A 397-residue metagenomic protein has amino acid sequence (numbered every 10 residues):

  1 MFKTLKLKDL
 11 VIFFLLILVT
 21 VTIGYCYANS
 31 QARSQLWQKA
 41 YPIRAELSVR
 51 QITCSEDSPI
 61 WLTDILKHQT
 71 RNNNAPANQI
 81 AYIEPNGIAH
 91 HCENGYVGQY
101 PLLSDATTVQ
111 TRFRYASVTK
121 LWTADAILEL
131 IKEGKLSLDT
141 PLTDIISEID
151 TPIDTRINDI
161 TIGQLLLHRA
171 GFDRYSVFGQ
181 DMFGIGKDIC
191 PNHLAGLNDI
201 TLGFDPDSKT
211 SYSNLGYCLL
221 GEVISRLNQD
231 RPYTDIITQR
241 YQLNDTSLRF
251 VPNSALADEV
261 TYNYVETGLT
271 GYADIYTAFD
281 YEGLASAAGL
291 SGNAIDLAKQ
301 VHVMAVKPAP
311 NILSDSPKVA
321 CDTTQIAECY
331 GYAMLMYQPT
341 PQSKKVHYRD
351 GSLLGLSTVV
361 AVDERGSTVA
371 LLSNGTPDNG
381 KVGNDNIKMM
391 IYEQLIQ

Functional and structural regions predicted by a protein language model:
F2-Y96, S225-D230, T234, T238 (+1 more regions): Catalytic loop of the DD-peptidase/beta-lactamase superfamily, centered on the K-T-G motif and neighboring
S58, L62, Y115-T119, T123 (+4 more regions): Hydrophobic (often cysteine-bearing) scaffold residues that line and stabilize catalytic clefts of nucleotide/cofactor
W61-I65, E148, L219: Short, conserved clusters of charged catalytic residues that mark active-site and nucleotide-handling motifs
P76, L102-Q164, L202-S213, A285-A288 (+1 more regions): Short active-site loop at a secondary-structure junction that contains or immediately precedes the catalytic residue(s)
A89-H91, L102-D105, Q110, W122 (+3 more regions): Short, well-structured active-site flanking segments
H91-Y100, N263-T270: Short, flexible, mixed-charge acidic loops at enzyme active sites
I153-S352: Short, surface-exposed loop or secondary-structure junction motifs that flank catalytic or metal-binding residues
